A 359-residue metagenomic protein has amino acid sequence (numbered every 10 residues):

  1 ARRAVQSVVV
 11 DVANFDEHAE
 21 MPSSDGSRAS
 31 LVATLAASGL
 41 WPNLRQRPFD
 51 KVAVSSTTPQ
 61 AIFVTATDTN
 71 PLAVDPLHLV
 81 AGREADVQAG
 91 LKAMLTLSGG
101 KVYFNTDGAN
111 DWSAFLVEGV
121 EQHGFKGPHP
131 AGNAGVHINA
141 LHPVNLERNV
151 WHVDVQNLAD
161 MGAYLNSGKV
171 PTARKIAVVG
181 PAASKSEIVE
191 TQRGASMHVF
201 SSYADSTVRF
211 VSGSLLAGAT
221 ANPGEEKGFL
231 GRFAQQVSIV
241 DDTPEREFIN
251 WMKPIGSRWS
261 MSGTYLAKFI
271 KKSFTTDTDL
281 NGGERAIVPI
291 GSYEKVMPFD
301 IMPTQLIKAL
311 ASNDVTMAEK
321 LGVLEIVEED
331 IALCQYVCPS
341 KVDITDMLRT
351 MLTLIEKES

Functional and structural regions predicted by a protein language model:
R2-S359: Buried, small/hydrophobic-residue-enriched core segments of structured protein domains
